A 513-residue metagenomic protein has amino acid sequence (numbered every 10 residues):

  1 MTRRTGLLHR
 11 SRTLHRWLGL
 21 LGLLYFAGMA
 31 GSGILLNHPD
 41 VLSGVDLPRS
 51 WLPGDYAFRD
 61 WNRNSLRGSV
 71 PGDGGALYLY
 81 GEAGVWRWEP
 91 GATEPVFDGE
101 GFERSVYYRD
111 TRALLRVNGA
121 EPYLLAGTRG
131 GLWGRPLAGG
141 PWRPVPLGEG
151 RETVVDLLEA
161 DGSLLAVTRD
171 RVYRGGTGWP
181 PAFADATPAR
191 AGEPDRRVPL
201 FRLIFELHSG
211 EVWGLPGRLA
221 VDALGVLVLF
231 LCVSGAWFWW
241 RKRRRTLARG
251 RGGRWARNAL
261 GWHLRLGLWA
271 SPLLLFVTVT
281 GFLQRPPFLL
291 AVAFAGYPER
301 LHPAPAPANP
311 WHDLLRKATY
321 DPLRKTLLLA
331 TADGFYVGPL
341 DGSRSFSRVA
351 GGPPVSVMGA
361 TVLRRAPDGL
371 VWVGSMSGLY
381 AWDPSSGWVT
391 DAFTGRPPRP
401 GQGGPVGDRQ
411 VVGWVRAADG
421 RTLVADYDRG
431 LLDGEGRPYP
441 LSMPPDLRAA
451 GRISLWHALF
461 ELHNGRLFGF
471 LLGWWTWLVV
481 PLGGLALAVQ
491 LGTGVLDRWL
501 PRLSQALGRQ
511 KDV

Functional and structural regions predicted by a protein language model:
T2-G22, L215-L274, L472-V513: Juxtamembrane interface at the cytosolic side of transmembrane helices
L36-D60, L283-W311: Alpha-helical transmembrane signal-anchor/signal-peptide segments
A57-V70, E103-G119, G150-G162, A191 (+3 more regions): Repeated scaffold domains used in trafficking and secretory/extracellular systems, primarily beta-propellers
S65-G81, W86, L115-R116, E121-G127 (+5 more regions): Short beta-strand elements that form the blades of beta-propeller/WD-repeat-like and other beta-sheet-rich scaffold
E89-A92, P136-G140, G176-W179, P339-S343 (+2 more regions): Short loop/turn segments that connect beta-strands within beta-propeller blades
P95-E103, R143-G148, P181-R197, S345-G352 (+2 more regions): Beta-propeller fold detector
S163-F205, L423-E461: Extended, hydrophilic extramembrane loops/domains of integral membrane proteins
P287-A350, G369: Juxtamembrane segments of multi-pass membrane proteins
